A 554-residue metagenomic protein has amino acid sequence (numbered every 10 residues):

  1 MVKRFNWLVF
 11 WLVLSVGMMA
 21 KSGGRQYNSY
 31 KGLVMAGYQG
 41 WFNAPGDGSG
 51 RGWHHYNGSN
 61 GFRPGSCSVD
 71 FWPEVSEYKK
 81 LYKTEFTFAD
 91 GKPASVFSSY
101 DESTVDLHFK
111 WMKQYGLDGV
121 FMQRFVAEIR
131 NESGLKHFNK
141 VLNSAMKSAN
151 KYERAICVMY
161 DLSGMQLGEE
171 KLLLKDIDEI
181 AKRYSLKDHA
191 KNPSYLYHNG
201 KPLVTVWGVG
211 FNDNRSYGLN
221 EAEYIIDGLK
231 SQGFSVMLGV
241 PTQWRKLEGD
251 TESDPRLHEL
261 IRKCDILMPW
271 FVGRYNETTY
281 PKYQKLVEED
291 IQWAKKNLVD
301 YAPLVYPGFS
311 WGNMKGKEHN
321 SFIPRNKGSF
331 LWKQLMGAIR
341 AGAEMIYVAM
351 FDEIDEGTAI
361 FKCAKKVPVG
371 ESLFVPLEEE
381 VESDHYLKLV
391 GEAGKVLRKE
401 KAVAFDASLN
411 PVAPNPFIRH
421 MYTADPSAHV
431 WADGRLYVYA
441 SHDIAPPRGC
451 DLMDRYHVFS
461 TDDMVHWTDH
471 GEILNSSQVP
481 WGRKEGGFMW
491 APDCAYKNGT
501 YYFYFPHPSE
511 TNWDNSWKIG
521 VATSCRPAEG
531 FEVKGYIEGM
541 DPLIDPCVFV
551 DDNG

Functional and structural regions predicted by a protein language model:
M1-G23: Bacterial Sec-dependent N-terminal signal peptides
W11, K31, K151, H198-N199 (+6 more regions): Short, solvent-exposed loop/turn segments at the edges of secondary structure
G23-S408, V550: Glycan-processing catalytic domains of CAZymes
A407-G554: Carbohydrate-active catalytic/glycan-binding domains of CAZyme proteins, especially the secreted or lumenal ectodomains
